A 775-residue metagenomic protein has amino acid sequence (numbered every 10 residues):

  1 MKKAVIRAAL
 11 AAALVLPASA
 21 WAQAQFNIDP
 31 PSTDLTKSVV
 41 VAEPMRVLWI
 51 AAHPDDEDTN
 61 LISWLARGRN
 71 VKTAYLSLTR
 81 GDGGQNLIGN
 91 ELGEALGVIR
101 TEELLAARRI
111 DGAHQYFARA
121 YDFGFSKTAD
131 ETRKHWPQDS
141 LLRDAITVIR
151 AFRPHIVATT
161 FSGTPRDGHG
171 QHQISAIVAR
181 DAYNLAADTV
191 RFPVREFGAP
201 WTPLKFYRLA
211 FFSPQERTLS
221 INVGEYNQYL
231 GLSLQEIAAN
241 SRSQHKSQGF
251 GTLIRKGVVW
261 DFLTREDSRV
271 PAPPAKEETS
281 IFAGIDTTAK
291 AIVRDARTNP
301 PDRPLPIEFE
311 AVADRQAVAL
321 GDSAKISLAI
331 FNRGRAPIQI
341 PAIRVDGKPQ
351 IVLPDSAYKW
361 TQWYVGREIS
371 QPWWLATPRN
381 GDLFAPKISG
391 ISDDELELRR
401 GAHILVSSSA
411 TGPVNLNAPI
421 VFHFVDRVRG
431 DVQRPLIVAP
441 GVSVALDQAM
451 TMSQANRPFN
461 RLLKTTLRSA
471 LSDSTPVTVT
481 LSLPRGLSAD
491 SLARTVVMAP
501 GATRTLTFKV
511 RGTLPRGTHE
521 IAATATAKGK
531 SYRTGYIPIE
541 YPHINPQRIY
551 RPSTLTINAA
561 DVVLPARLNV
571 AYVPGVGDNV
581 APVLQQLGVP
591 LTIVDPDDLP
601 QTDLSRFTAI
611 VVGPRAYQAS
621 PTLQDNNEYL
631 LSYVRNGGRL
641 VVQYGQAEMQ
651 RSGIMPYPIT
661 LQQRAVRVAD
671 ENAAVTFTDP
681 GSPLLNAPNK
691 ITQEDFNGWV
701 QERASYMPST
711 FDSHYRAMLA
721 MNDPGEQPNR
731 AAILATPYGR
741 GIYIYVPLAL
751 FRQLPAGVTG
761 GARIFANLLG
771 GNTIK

Functional and structural regions predicted by a protein language model:
M1-A9: Bacterial N-terminal signal peptides that target proteins for export
A8-S19: Bacterial N-terminal signal peptides
Q23-F192, F212: Active-site beta-strand->loop->alpha-helix modules in alpha/beta enzyme cores, enriched in Gly/His/Asp(Glu)
A24, L185-E308: The feature marks non-catalytic terminal segments
A313-A566: Long beta-sheet-rich domains in secretory-pathway and surface-associated proteins
S531-G613, R752, G770-K775: Aromatic-Pro/Gly-enriched surface loop or interdomain linker that acts as a lid/target-recognition segment
R615-N697, G760: A glycine-rich, often tryptophan-bearing local segment used as a flexible ligand/cofactor-contacting loop or short
R664-G757, T773: Catalytic beta-strand/loop cores that center a nucleophilic Ser/Cys/Thr and support acyl-enzyme chemistry
